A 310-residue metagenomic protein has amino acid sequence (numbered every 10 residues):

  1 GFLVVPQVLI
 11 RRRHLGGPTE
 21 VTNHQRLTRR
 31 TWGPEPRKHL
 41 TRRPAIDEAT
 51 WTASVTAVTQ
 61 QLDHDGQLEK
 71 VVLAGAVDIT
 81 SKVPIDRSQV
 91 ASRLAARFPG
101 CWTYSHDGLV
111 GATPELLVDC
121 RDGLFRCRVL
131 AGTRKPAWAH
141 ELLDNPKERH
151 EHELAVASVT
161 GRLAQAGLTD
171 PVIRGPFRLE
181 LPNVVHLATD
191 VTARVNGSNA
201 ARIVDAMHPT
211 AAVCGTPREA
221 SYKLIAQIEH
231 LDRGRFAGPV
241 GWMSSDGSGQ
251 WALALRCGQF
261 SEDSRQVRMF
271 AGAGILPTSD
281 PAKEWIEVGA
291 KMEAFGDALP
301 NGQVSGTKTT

Functional and structural regions predicted by a protein language model:
G1-V8, G17-P18, G75-L154, G167-D170 (+1 more regions): An anion-binding catalytic pocket shared by soluble metabolic enzymes
I10-A49, A53-T56, Q60, H64 (+5 more regions): Contiguous alpha-helical scaffold segments within structured protein domains that host functional hotspots
A45-A49, P84, T278-A282: Ordered, soluble secondary-structure elements with a strong preference for glycine-centered loop motifs and nearby
L68: Active-site acidic/histidine clusters and adjacent loop/turn architecture that either coordinate catalytic ions
D190-T310: Conserved hydrophobic core element of enzyme catalytic domains
